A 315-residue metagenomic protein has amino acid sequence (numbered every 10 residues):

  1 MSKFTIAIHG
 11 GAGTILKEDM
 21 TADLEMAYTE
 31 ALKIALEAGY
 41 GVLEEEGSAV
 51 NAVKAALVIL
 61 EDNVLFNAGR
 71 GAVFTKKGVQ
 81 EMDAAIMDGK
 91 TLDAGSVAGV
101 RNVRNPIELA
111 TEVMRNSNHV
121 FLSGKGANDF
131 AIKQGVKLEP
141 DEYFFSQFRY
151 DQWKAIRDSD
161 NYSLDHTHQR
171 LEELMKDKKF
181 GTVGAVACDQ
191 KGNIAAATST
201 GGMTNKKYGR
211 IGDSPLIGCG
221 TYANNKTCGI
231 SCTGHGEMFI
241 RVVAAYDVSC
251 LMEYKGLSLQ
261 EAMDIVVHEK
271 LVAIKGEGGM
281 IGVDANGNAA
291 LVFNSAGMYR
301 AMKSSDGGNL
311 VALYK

Functional and structural regions predicted by a protein language model:
M1-K315: Alpha/propeptide regions of enzymes that mature by internal proteolysis
